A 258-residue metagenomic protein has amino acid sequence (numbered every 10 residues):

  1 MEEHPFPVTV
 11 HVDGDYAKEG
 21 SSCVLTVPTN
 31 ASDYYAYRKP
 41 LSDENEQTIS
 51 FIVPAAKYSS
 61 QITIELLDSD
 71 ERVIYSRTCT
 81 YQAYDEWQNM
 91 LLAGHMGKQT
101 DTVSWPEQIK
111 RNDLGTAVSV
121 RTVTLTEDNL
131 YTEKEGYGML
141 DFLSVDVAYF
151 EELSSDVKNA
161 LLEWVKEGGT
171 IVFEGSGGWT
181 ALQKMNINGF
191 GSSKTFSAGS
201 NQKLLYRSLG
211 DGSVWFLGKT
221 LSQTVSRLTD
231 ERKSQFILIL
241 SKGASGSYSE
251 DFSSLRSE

Functional and structural regions predicted by a protein language model:
M1-T29, Y37-I52, A56-Y58, L66 (+4 more regions): Extracellular ligand-binding/catalytic regions of CAZymes and related secreted enzymes and adhesion modules
N30, A56, S69, K98-Q99 (+1 more regions): Solvent-exposed coil/turn segments that connect beta secondary-structure elements in extracytoplasmic/periplasmic
N45, F51-K57, L66-D68, T80-Q82 (+1 more regions): N-terminal extracellular/periplasmic ectodomains of secretory-pathway proteins
E71-L92: Short beta-strand elements
I74-S76, G94-D113, T122-K134, S144 (+1 more regions): A conserved amphipathic helix/loop scaffold that creates a polar/acidic microenvironment used either to coordinate
G138-D141: Conserved acidic residues
